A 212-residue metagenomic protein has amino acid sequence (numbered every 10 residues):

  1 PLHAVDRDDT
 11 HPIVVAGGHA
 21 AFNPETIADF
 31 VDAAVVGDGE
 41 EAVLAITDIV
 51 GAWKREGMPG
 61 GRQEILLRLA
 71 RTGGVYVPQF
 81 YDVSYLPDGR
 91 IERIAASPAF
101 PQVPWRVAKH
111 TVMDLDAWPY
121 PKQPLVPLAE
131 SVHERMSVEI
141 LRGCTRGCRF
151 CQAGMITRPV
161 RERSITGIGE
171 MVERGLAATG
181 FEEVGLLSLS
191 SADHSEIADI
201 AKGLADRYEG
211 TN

Functional and structural regions predicted by a protein language model:
P1, V14-G17, A21-P24, V43 (+3 more regions): Structured alpha-helical segments in the cores of large, soluble enzyme domains
P1-P98: Glycine-rich beta-alpha loop elements in corrinoid/cobalamin-binding modules across cobalamin-dependent enzymes
P12-V14, A33-A34, G74, R135-S137 (+3 more regions): Beta-sheet entry/capping signal
A20, M155-I168, S190-I197, Y208 (+1 more regions): Canonical radical SAM enzyme core domain
D32, V75, W118, G143-C144 (+2 more regions): Conserved structural-core and active-site-/substrate-pathway-adjacent residues in large, well-folded domains of enzymes
P78, D88-S137: N-terminal [4Fe-4S]-dependent radical SAM core
E130-T166: Canonical Radical SAM [4Fe-4S] cluster-binding loop centered on the CxxxCxxC motif and its immediate flanking residues
E173-N212: Conserved SAM/AdoMet-binding glycine-rich loop
